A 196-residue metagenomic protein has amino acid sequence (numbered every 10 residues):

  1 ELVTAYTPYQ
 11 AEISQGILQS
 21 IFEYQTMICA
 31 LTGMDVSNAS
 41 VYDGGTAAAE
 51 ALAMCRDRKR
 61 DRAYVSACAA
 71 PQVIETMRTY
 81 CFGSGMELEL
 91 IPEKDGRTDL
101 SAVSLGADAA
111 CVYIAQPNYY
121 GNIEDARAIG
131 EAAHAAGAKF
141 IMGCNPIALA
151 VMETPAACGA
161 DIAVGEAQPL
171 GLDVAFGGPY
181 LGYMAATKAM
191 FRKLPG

Functional and structural regions predicted by a protein language model:
E1-A47: Conserved N-terminal alpha-helix of the aminotransferase class I/II PLP-enzyme fold
T46-G196: Conserved PLP-enzyme active-site core in the AAT-like
